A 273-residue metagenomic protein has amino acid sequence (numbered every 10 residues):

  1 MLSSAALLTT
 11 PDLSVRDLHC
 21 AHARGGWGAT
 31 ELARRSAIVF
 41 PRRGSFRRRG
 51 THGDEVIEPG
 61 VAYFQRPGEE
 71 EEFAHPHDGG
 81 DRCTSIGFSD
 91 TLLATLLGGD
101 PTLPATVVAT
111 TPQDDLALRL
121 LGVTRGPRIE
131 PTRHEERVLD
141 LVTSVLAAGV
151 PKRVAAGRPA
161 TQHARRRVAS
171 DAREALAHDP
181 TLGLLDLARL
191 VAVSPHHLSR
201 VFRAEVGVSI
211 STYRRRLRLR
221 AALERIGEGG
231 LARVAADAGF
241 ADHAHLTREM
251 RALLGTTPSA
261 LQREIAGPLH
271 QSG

Functional and structural regions predicted by a protein language model:
M1-T9, S259, R263-G273: Actinobacteria-biased recognition of intrinsically disordered, low-complexity terminal regions
S3-L103: N-terminal regulatory/effector-sensing and dimerization cores that precede helix-turn-helix DNA-binding domains
L97-R158, A172: Amphipathic alpha-helical segments enriched in hydrophobic/aromatic residues interleaved with Lys/Arg
L121-E130, S144-R153, D171-G183, F202 (+4 more regions): Basic, amphipathic alpha-helical hairpins
E130-V138, T161-R165, H178, G230-R233: Hydrophobic alpha-helical connector segments
T161-A172, V206, R215-R218: N-terminal positioning helix adjacent to the helix-turn-helix/winged-helix DNA-binding module
L184-R220, G227, A235-E264: Basic/polar phosphate-binding segments, predominantly the helix-turn-helix DNA-binding elements of transcriptional
